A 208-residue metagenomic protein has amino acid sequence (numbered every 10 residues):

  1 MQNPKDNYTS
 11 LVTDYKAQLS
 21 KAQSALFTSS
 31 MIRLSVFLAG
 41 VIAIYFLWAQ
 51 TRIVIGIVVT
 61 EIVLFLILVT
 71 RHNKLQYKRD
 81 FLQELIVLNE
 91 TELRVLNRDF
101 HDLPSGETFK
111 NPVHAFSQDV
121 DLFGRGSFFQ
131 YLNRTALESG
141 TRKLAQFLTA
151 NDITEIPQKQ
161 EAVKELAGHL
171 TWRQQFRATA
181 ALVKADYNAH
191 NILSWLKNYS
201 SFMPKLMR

Functional and structural regions predicted by a protein language model:
M1-T28, L34, G40, L47-A49 (+1 more regions): Switch/coupling subdomain of P-loop NTPase systems
I53-I55: Membrane-interfacial entry segments at the cytosolic side of transmembrane helices
